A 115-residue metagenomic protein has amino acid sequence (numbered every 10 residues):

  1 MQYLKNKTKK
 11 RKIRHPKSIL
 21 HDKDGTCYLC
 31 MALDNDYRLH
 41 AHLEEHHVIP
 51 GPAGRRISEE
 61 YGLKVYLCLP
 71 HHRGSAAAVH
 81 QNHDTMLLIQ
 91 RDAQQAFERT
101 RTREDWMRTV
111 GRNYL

Functional and structural regions predicted by a protein language model:
M1-H42, L87-L115: A boundary/linker detector
K12-H15, P52-A53, N82: Residue-level detector of alpha-helix boundaries and kinks
D24-G25, L63-V65: Short, surface-exposed beta-edge/turn micro-motifs
R38-H40, R55, A78-H80: Short glycine-/acidic-enriched loop or helix-start segments at secondary-structure transitions that form or flank
L43-G51, C68-S75: Histidine-centered catalytic micro-motifs
I49-K64: Short linker/helix segments within small regulatory modules
P50, V79, T102-D105: Glycine-centered helix-coil hinge/cap
K64-I89: Short Cys/His-centered divalent metal-binding micro-motifs
